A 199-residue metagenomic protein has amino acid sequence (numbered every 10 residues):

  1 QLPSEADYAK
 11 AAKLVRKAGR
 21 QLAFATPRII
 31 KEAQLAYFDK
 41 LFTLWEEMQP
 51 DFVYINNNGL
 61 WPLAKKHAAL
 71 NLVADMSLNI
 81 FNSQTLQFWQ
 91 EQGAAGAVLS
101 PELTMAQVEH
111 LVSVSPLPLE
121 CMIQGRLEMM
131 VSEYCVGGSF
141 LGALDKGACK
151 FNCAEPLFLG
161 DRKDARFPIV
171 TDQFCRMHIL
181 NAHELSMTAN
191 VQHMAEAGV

Functional and structural regions predicted by a protein language model:
Q1-F88, Q92-V199: Active-site pocket-lining/capping segments in soluble small-molecule metabolic enzymes
